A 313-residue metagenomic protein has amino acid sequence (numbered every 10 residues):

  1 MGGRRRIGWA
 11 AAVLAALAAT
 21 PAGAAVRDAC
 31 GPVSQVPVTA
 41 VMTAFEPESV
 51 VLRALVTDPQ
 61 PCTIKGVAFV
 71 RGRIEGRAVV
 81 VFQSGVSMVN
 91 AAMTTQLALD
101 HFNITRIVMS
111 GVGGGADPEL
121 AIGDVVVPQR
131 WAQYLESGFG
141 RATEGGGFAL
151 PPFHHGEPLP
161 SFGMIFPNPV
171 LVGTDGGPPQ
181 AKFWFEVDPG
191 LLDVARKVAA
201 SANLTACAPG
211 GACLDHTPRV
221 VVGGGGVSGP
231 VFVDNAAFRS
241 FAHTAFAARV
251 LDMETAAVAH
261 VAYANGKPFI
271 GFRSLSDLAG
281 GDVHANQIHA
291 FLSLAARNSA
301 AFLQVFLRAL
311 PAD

Functional and structural regions predicted by a protein language model:
M1-A10: Bacterial N-terminal signal peptides that target proteins for export
I7-G8, L52, V258: Short amphipathic alpha-helical "recognition" segments used for binding
A10-A19: Bacterial N-terminal signal peptides
A22-A24: Boundary at the C-terminal end of the N-terminal hydrophobic targeting segment
V26-V38, I64-D313: Glycine-rich phosphate- or other oxyanion-binding loops that anchor nucleotides, phosphorylated ligands
V36-K65: N-terminal targeting signals for Sec/Tat export/insertion, comprising classic cleavable signal peptides
